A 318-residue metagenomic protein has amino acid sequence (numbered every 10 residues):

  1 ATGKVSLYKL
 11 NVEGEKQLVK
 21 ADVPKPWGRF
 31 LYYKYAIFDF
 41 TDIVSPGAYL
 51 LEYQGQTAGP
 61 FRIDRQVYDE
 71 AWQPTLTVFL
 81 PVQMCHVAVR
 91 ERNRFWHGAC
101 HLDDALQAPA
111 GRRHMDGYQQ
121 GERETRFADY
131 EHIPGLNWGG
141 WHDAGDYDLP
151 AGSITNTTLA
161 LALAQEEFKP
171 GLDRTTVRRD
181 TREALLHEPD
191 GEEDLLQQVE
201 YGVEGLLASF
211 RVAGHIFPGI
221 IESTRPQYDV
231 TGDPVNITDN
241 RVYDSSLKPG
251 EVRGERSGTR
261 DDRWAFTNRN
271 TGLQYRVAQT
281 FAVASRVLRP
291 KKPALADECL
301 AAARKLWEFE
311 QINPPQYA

Functional and structural regions predicted by a protein language model:
A1-Q66: Ligand-binding face of N-terminal immunoglobulin V-set domains in extracellular IgSF glycoproteins
W27-L31, P60-Q73, L172-V199, G205-A208 (+1 more regions): Acidic/aromatic-lined carbohydrate-recognition and catalytic surfaces of CAZymes acting on diverse glycans
F38-T41, H142-G152, T181-S209, R263-G272 (+1 more regions): Aromatic- and glycine-enriched glycan-recognition loops and surfaces that form the carbohydrate-binding subsites
Y53, T158-H187, E204-V212, R276-P293: Well-ordered alpha-helical scaffold segments within catalytic/enzyme domains
Q56-G152, N156: An acidic-aromatic substrate-binding cleft motif
Q66-R90, Q198-G214, L300-Y317: Long, well-ordered core segments of solenoidal/helical folds
L136-A144, H215-A318: Active-site lining segments of carbohydrate-active enzymes
A151-A162, E166, E193, Q197-E204 (+3 more regions): A structural signal for well-ordered alpha-helical segments within the folded catalytic domains of diverse enzymes
